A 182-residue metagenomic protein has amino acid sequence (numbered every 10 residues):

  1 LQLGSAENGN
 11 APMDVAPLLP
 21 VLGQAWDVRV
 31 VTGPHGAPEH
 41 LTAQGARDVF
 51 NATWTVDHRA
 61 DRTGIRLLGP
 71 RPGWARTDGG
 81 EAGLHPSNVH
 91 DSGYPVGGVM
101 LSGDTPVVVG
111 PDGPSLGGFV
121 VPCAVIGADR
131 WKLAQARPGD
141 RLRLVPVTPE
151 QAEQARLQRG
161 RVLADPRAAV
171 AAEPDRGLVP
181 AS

Functional and structural regions predicted by a protein language model:
L1-S182: Conserved "landmark" site that anchors the functional core of diverse proteins
